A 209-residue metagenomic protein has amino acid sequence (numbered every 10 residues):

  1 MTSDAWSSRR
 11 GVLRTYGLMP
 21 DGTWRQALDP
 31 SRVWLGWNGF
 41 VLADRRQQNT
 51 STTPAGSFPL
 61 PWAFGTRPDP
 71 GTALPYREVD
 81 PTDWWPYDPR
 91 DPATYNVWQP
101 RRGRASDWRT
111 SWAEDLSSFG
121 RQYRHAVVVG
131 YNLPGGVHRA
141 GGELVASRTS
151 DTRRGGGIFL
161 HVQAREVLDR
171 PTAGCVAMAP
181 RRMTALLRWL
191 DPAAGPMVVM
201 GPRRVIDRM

Functional and structural regions predicted by a protein language model:
M1-T172, R181-M209: Cell wall/extracellular polymer interaction/catalysis modules
C175: Short cysteine clusters
M178: A conserved hydrophobic position in a structured secondary element of the catalytic/binding core that shapes
